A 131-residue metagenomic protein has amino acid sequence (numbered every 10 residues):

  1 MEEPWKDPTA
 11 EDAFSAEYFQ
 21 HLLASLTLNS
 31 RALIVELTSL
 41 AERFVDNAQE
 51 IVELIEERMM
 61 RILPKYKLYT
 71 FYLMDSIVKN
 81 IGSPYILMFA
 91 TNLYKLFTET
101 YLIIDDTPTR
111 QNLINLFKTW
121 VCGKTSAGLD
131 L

Functional and structural regions predicted by a protein language model:
M1-L131: Eukaryote-specific intrinsically disordered, low-complexity regulatory regions enriched for Ser/Thr/Pro/Gln
